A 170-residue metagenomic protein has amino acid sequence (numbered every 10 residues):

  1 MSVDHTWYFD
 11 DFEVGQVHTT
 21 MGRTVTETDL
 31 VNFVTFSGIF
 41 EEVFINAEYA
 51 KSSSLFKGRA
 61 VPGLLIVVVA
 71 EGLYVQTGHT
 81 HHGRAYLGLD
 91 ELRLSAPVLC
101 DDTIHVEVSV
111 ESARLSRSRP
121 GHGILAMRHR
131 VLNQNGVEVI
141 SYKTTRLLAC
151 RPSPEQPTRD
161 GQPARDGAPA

Functional and structural regions predicted by a protein language model:
M1-E13, L94, V98-A170: HotDog/MaoC-like acyl-thioester-processing domains
M1-G88, S153-A170: Hot-dog-fold acyl-thioester-processing enzymes
